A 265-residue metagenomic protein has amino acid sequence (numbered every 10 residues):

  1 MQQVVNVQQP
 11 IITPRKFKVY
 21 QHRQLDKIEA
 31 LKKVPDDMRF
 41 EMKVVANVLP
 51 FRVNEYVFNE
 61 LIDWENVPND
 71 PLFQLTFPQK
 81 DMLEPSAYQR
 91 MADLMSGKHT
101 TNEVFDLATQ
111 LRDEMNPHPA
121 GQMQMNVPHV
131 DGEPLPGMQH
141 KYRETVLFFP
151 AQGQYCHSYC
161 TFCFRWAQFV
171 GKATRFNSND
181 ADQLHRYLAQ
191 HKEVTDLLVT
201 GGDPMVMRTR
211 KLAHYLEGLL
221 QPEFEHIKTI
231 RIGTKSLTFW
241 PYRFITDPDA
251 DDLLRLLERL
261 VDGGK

Functional and structural regions predicted by a protein language model:
M1-H140: Flexible, acidic/Gly-rich N-terminal and inter-domain linker regions that tether and position cofactor-handling modules
M42, T200-V206: Conserved short loop/turn motifs at secondary-structure junctions
P134-M138, L147-Q152, L184-Y187: Catalytic micro-motifs at enzyme active sites that drive phosphoryl/nucleotidyl and oxygen chemistry
H140-S178, I232: Canonical Radical SAM [4Fe-4S] cluster-binding loop centered on the CxxxCxxC motif and its immediate flanking residues
L147-F149, L198-G201: Short glycine-rich or small-residue beta-strand-to-loop segments that form or flank ligand, phosphate, metal/Fe-S
R165-K192, L197: Secondary-structure-rich domain cores
D182-A189, D196, M205-K265: Conserved AdoMet/S-adenosylmethionine-binding subsite of the radical SAM
